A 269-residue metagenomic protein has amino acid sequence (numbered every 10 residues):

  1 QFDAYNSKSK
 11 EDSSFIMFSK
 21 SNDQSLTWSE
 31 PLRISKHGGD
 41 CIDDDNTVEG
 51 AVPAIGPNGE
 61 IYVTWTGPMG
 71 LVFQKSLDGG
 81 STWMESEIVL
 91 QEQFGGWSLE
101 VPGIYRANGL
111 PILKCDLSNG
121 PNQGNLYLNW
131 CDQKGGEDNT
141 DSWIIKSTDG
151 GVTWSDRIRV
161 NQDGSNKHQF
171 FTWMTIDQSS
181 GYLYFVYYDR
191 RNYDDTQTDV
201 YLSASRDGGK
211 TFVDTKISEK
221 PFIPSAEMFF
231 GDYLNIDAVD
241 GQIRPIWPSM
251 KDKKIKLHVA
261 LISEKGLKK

Functional and structural regions predicted by a protein language model:
Q1-K269: Extracellular, repeat-based ectodomains that mediate carbohydrate processing or recognition
